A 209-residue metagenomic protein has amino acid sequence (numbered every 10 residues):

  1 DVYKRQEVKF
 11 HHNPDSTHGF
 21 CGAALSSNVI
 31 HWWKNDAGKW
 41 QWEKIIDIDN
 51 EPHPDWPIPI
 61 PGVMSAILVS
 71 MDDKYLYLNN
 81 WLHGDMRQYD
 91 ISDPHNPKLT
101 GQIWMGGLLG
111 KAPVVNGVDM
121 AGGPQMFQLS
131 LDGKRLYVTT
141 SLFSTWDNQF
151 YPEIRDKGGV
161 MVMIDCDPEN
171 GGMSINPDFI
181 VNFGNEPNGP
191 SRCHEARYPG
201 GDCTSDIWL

Functional and structural regions predicted by a protein language model:
V2-Y3: Short, small-residue-biased leader/transition segments that mark boundaries at the very start of proteins
Q6-I48: Long, K/E/R/D-enriched contiguous segments that form extended
S16-W32, P57-E153: Loop/turn-rich, solvent-exposed surfaces of beta-rich toroidal or solenoidal domains
H31-E43, Q88-T100, M163-I175: Short loop/turn segments immediately following beta-strands, especially the blade-tip and inter-blade linker loops
I45, Q102, V138, D178-I180: Residue-level detector of high-confidence beta-strand sites
I48-D49, G106: Conserved GH/AH loop at the N-terminal boundary of individual WD40 repeats
P152-P168: Beta-propeller blade signature
D167, S174-L209: Sequence/structural signature of beta-propeller modules and their immediately flanking N-terminal secretory/stalk
